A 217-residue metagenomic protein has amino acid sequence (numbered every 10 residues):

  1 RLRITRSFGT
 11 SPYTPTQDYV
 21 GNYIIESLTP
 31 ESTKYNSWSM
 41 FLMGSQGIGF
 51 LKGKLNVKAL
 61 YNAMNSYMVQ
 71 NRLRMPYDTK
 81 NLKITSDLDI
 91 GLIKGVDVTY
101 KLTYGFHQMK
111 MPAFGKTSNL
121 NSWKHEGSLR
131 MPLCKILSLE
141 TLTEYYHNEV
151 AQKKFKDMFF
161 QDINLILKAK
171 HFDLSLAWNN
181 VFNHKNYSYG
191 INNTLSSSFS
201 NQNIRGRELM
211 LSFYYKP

Functional and structural regions predicted by a protein language model:
R1-P217: Exposed, low-structure sequence patches enriched in small/polar residues
